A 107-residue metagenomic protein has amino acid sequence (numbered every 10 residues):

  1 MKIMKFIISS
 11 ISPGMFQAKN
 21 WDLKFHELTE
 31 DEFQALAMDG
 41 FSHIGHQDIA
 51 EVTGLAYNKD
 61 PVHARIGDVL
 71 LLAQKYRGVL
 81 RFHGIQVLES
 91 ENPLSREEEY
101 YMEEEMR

Functional and structural regions predicted by a protein language model:
M1-I7: Short, intrinsically disordered N-terminal pre-domain segments
I7-S12, K24-E27, R96-E103: Disulfide-rich extracellular domains of secreted proteins
S10, T29, A37, Q86 (+1 more regions): Prokaryotic Sec-type signal peptides and long signal-anchor helices with extended Leu/Ile/Val-rich h-regions
D22-A35: Short, flexible N-terminal segments of the mature chain
A37-H83: Acidic, low-complexity, intrinsically disordered interaction modules
V69-R107: Polybasic, proline/glycine-rich intrinsically disordered low-complexity segments
